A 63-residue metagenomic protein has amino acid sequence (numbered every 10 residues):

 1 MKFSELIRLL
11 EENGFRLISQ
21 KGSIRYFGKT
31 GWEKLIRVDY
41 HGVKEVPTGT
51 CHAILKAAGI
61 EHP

Functional and structural regions predicted by a protein language model:
M1-S19, T30-P63: Basic nucleic-acid-binding interfaces
I24-G28: Minor-groove-contacting beta-hairpin "wing" of winged helix-turn-helix DNA-binding domains
